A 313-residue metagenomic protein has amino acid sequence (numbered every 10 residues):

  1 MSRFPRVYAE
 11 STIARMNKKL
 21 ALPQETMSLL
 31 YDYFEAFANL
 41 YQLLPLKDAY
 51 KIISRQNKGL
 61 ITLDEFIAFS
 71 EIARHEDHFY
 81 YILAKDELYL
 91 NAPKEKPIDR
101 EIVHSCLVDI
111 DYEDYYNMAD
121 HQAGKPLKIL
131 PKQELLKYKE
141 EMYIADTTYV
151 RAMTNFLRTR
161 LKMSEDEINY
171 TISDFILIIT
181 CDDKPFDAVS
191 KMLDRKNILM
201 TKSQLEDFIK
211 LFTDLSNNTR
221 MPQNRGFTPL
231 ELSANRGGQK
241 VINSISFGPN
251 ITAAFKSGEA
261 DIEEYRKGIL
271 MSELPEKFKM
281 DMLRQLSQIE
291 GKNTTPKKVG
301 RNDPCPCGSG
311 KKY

Functional and structural regions predicted by a protein language model:
M1-Y313: Acidic/negatively charged segments and metal-coordination signatures
